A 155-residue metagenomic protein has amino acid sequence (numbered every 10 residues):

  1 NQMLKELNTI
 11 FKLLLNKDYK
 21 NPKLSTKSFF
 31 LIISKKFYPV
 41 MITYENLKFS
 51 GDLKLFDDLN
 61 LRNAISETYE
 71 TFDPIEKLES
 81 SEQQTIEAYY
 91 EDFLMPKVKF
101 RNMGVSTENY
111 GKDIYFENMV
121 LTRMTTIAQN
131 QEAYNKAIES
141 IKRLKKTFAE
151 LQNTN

Functional and structural regions predicted by a protein language model:
N1-N155: Long, hydrophobic alpha-helical segments that serve as membrane-spanning/inserting helices
